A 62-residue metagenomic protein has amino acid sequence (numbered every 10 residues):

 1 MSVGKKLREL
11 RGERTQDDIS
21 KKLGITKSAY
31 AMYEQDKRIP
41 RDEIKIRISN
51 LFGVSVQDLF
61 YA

Functional and structural regions predicted by a protein language model:
M1-E13: A short, Lys/Arg-rich alpha-helix, primarily the initiator
L7, Q16, K45: Generic structural marker for isolated residues within well-ordered, non-membrane alpha-helices of soluble domains
E13-M32: Short alpha-helical DNA-recognition segment
E13-T15, P40-E43: Residue-level signal for the short linker/turn that defines the boundary of a DNA-recognition helix
T26-A29, R41, S55: Short coil turns linking two alpha-helices in DNA-binding domains
M32, Y61-A62: Phosphate-coordinating loops and pocket residues in cytosolic domains that bind phosphorylated ligands
E43-D58: DNA major-groove recognition helix of helix-turn-helix/homeodomain DNA-binding modules
